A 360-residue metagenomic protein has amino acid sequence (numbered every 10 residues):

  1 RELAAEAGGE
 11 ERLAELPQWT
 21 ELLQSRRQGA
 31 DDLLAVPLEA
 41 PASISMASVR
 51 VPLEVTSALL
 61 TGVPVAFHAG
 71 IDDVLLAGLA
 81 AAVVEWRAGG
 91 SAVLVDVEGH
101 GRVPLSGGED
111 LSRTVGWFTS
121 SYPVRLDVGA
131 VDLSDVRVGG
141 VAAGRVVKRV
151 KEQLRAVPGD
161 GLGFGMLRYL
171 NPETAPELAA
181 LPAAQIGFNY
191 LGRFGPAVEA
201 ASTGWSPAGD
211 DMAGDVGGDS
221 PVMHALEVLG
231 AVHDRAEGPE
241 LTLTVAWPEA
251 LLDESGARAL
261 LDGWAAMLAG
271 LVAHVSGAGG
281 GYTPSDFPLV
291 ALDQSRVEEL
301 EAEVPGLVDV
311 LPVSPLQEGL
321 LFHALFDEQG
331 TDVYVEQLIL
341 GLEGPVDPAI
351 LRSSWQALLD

Functional and structural regions predicted by a protein language model:
R1, D31-A35, F164-L167, H274-L289: Short, flexible loop/turn segments with low-complexity composition
R1-A7, L38-R50, T56, G107-R137 (+5 more regions): Acyl/amide activation-and-transfer machinery of modular secondary-metabolite enzymes
R1-S45, R145, P288-T331, R352-D360: Short amphipathic alpha-helices and their capping loops
A5-Q18, G62-L76, W86-D215, A250 (+3 more regions): His-Asp-centered acyl/peptidyl-transfer active-site segments
T20, Q24-D31, R50-P52, T56-T61 (+6 more regions): Amphipathic, well-packed alpha-helical segments that form the structural scaffold of globular domains
L22, A82-W86, Q153-V157, M267-L271 (+1 more regions): Short alpha-helical functional segments enriched in proximate histidine and acidic residues
S45-G90, G140-V147, A250-D262, V304-P315 (+1 more regions): Acyl activation and transfer enzymes in specialized metabolism, enriched for ANL adenylate-forming modules
S91-E98, G129-V147, G165, D215-P284 (+1 more regions): Extended, hydrophobic beta-loop-alpha segments that form or line the acyl/peptidyl-thioester binding and transfer paths
